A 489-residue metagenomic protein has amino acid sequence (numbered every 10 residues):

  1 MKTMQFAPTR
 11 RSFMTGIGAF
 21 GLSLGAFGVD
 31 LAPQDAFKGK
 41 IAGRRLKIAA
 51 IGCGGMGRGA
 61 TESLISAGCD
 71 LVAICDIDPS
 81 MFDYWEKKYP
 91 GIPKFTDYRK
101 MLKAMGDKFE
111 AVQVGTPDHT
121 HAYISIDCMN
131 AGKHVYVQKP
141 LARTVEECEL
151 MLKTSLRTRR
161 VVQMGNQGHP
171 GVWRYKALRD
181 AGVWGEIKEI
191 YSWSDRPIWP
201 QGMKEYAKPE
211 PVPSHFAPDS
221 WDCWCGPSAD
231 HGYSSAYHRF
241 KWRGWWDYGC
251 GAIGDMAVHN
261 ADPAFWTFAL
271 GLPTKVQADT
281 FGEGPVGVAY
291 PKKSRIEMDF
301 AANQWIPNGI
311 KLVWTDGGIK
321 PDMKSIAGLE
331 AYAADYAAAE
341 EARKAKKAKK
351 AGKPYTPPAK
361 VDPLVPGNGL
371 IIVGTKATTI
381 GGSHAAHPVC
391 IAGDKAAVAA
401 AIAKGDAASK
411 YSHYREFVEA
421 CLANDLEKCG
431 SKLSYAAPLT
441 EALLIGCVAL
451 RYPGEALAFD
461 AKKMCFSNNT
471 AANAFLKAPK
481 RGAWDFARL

Functional and structural regions predicted by a protein language model:
K2-G21: N-terminal secretory signal peptides and thylakoid transit peptides that target proteins across membranes
T15-A42, A289, A420-L489: C-terminal helix-rich "cap/oligomerization" subdomain common to oxidoreductases
I17-Y89, G168, A264: N-terminal Rossmann-like dinucleotide-binding module
A50, V114, V137, V162-M164 (+1 more regions): Hydrophobic residues in well-ordered beta-strands that form the structural core
V72, E110, K188: Conserved acidic residues
I92-L150: Beta-loop-alpha module in the N-terminal Rossmann-like domain of NAD(P)-dependent dehydrogenases, especially those
H134, A142-P218, D222-C223: A contiguous active-site-proximal alpha/beta segment in oxidoreductase catalytic domains
A217-R415, E419-D425, C429, L439-V448 (+1 more regions): Glycine-rich, aromatic-lined ligand/substrate-binding cores of catalytic and carbohydrate-binding domains
